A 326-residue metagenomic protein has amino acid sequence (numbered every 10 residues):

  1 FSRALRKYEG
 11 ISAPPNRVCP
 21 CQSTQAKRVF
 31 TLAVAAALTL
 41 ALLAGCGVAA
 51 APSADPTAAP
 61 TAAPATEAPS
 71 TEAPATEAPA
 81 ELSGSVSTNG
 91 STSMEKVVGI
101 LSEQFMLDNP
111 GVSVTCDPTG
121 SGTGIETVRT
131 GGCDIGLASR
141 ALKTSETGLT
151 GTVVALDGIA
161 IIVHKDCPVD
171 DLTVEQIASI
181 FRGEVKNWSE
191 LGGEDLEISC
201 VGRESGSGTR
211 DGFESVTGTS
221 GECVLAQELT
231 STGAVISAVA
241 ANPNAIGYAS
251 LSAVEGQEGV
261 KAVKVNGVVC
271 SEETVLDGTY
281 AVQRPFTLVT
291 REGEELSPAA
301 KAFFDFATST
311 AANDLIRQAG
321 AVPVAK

Functional and structural regions predicted by a protein language model:
F1, V29, A302-D305: Intrinsic disorder/low-structure terminal segments
F1-Q22: Short, Lys/Arg-enriched N-terminal segments with co-localized hydrophobic residues within the first ~10-30 amino acids
K7-E9, N16, K27, D55 (+2 more regions): Intrinsically disordered, low-complexity polyampholyte segments enriched for Lys and acidic residues
Q22-A33: Bacterial N-terminal signal peptides that target proteins for export
A36-A37: Repetitive helical segments and hydrophobic/amphipathic motifs
A41-G45: C-terminal motif of bacterial Sec signal peptides marking the signal peptidase cleavage site
G47-K326: Exported/periplasmic ABC-transporter solute-binding proteins
